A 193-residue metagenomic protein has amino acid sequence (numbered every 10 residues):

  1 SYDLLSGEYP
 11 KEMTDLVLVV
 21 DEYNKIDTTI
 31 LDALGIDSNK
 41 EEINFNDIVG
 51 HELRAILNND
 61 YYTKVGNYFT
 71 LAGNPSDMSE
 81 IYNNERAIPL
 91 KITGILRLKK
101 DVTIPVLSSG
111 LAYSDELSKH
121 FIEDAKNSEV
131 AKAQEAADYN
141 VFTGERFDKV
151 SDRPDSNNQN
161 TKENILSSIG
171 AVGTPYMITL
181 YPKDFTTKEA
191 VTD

Functional and structural regions predicted by a protein language model:
S1-D193: Basic-flanked hydrophobic alpha-helices used for secretion and membrane insertion
